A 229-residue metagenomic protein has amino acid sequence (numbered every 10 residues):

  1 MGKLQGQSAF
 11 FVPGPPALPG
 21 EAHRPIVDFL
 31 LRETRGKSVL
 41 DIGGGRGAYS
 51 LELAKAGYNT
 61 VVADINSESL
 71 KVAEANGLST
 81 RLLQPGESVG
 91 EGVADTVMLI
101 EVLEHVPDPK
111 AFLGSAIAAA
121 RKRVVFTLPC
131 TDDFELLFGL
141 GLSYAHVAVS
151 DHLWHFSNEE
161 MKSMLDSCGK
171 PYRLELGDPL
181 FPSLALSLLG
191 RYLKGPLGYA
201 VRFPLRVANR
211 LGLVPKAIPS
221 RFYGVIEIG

Functional and structural regions predicted by a protein language model:
M1-T96, I100, L113, L142 (+3 more regions): Conserved N-terminal segment of class I S-adenosyl-L-methionine
E74, K110, L165: Short, flexible helix/strand-to-coil boundary loops that buttress conserved ligand/catalytic motifs in alpha/beta
I100-L103, T127: Residues lining the SAM
H105-P109: Di-metal (Zn2+ and/or Mg2+/Mn2+) metal-binding site signature of metallo-dependent hydrolases with the MBL/beta-CASP
K110-V125: A short glycine-rich, Lys/Arg-flanked "PGG" loop and its adjoining helix->strand segment in the class I
V125-V147, H152: Conserved class I S-adenosyl-L-methionine
M164-K170: A structural motif corresponding to the C-terminal end of an alpha-helix and its immediate exit/capping segment
